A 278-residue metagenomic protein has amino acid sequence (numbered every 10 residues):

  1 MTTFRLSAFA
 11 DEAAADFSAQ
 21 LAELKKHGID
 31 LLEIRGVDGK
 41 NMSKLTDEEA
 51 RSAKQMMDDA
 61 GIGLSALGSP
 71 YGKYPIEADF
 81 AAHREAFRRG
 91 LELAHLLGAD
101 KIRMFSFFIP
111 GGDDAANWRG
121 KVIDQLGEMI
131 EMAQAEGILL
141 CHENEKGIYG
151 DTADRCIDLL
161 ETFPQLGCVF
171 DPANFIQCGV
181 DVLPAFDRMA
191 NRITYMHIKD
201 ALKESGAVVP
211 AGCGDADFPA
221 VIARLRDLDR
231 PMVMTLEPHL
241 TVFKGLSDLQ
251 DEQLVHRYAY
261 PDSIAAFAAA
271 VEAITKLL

Functional and structural regions predicted by a protein language model:
M1-A10, A14-D30, D58, A153-G167 (+1 more regions): Histidine-acidic metal/acid-base catalytic patches
F9-A13, R35-V37, S69-G72, F107-I109 (+4 more regions): Active-site beta-loop-alpha junctions enriched in small/polar residues
D16-A22, Q55-D59, I76-G167, Q177-G179 (+2 more regions): Active-site acidic/histidine proton-transfer and metal-coordination neighborhood in alpha/beta enzyme cores
D30-L31, G63, D100, L139 (+1 more regions): Residue-level detector of anion-binding/catalytic polar loops
E33-M57, S106-D114, G206: Glycine-rich, proline-tolerant flexible connector loops at the mouths of alpha/beta enzymes
N41, Y74, G111, G150 (+2 more regions): Generic structural signal for helix capping and beta-alpha/helix-loop junctions
G72-F80, V208-G212: The substrate-binding groove and active-site-proximal loops of carbohydrate-active enzymes, especially glycoside
